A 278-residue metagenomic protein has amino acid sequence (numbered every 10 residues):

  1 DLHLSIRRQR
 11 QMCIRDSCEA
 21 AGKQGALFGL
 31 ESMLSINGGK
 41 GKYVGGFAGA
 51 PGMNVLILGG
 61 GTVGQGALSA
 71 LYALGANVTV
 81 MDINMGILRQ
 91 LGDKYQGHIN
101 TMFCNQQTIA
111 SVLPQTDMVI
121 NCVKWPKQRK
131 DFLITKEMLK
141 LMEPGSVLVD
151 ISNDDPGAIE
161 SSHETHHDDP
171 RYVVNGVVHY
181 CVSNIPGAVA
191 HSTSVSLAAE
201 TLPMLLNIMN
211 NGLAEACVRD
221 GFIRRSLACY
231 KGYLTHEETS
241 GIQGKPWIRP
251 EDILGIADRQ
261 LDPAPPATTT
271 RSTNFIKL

Functional and structural regions predicted by a protein language model:
D1-I14: Single conserved hydrophobic/aromatic residue that forms the stacking wall/gate of nucleotide- or nucleobase-binding
Q11, R15-Y43, N153, G157-Q260 (+2 more regions): Adenosine-phosphate binding glycine-rich loop
A20-Q24, T62, G66, D82-G86 (+8 more regions): Conserved active-site and cofactor/substrate-binding residues in soluble primary-metabolism enzymes
G38-K124: Glycine-rich phosphate/diphosphate-binding loop of Rossmann-like nucleotide-binding domains
D93-N175: Rossmann-like adenosine-cofactor binding region
T269-T270: Alpha-helix boundary/capping motif
